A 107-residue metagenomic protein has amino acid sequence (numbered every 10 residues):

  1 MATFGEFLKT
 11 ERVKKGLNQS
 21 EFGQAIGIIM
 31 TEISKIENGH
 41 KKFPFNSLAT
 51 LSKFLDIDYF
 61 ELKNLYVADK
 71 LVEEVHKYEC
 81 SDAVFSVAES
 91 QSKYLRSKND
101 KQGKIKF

Functional and structural regions predicted by a protein language model:
M1-K14: A short, Lys/Arg-rich alpha-helix, primarily the initiator
L8, Q19, M30, F45-L48: Helix-turn-helix DNA-binding elements, focusing on the entry/boundary residues of the two helices that contact DNA
R12, G23, S52: The alpha-helix within a helix-turn-helix
G16-S34: Short alpha-helical DNA-recognition segment
G27, P44-L62: DNA major-groove recognition helix of helix-turn-helix/homeodomain DNA-binding modules
K63-I105: Short, charged recognition helix plus adjacent turn of helix-turn-helix-like nucleic-acid-binding domains
